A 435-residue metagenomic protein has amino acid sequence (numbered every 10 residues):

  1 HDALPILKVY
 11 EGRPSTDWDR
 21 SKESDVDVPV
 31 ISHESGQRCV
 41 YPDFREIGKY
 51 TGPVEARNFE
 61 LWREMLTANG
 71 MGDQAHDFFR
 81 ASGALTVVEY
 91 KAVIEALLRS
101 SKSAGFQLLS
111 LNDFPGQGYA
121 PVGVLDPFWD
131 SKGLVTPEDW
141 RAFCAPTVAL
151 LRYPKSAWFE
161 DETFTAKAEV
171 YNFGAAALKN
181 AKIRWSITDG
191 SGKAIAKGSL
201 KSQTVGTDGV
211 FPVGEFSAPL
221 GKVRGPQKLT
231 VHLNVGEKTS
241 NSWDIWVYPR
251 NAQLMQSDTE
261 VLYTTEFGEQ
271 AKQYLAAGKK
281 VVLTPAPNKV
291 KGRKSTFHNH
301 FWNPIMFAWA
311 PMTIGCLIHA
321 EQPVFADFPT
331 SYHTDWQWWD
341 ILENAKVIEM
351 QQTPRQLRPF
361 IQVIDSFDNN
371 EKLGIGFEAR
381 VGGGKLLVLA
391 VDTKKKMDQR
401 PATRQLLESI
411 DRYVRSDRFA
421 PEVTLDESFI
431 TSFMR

Functional and structural regions predicted by a protein language model:
D2-L4: Short, small-residue-biased leader/transition segments that mark boundaries at the very start of proteins
I6-N180, R184-S186, Q203: Substrate-binding clefts and catalytic carboxylate motifs of secreted carbohydrate-active enzymes
I6-P14, P287-K294, I305-P401, R418-R435: Catalytic beta-strand/loop cores that center a nucleophilic Ser/Cys/Thr and support acyl-enzyme chemistry
R38-V40, D113-A120, A194, Q270 (+2 more regions): Flexible loop/turn segments at secondary-structure boundaries
D161-T204, P212-P219, G225-G236: Beta-strand-rich binding/interaction modules
S202-V205, K238-L254: Short beta-strand elements
W246-E266, P421: Low-complexity, Pro/Ser/Thr- and charge-rich linker/hinge segments at domain boundaries
D258-N303, G383-K385, I410-Y413: Short alpha-beta junction capping motif
